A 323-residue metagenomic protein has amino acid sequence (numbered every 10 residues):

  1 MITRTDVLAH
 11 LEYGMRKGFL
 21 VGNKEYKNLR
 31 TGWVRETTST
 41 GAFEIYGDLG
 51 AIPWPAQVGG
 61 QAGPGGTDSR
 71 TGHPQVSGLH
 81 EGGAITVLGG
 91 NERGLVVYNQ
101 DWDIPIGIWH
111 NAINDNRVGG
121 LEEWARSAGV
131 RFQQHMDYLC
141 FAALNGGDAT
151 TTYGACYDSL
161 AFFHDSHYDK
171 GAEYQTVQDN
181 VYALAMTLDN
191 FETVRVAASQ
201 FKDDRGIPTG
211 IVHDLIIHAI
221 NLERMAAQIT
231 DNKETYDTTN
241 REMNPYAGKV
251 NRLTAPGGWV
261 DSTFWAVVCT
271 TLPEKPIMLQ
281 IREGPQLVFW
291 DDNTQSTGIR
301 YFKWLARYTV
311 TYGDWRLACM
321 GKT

Functional and structural regions predicted by a protein language model:
M1-K27: N-terminal alpha-helical "arm" segments
I2-A9, F163-D203, G210-L215, I220-T323: Sequence/fold signature of self-assembling virion shell proteins
N23-Q100: Assembly/oligomerization interface modules of large self-assembling protein complexes
S39, E44-G47, E92, V96 (+4 more regions): Short, charged/polar micro-motifs that form catalytic or ligand-binding hotspots
N99-N114, E173-Y174, G210-H213: Glycine-rich, often proline-containing surface loops adjacent to acidic residues and nearby aromatics that form
D101, N116-E123, S127-V130, I211 (+2 more regions): Short, well-structured alpha-helical interface segments that form or flank functional binding sites
N111, N116-G119, E123, V130-A197 (+1 more regions): Alpha-helical scaffold segments that mediate packing/assembly in large oligomeric complexes
A149, Y153, D204-T209: Surface-exposed acidic, glycine-flexible loop patches that form ligand/cofactor-binding and adhesion interfaces
